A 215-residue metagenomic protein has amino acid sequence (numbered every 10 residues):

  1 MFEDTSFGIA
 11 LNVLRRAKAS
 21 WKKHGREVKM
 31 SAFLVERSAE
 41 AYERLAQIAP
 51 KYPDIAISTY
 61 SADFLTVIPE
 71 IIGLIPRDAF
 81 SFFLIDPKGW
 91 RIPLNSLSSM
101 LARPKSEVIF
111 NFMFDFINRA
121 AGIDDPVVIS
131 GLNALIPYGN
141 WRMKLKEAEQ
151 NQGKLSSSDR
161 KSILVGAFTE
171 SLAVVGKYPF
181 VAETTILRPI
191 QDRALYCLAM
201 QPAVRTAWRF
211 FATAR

Functional and structural regions predicted by a protein language model:
M1-R215: Class I S-adenosyl-L-methionine-dependent methyltransferase catalytic core
